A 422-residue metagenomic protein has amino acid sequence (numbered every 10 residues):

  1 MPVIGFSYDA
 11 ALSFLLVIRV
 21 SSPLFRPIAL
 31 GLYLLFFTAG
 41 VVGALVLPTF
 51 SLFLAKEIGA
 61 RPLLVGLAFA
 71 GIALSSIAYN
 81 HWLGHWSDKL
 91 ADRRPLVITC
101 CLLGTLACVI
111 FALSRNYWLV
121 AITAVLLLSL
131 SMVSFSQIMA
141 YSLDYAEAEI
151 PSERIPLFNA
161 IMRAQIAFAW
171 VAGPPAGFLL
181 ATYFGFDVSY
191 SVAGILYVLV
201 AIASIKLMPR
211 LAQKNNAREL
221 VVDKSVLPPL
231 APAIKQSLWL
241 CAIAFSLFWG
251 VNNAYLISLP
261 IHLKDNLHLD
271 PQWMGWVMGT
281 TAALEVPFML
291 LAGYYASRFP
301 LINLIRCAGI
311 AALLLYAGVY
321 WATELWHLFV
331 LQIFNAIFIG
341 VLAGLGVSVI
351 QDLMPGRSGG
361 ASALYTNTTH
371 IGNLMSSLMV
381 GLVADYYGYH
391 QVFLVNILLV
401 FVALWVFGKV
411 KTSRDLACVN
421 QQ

Functional and structural regions predicted by a protein language model:
S13-R26, P209-C241: Juxtamembrane intracellular "pre-TM" segments in multi-pass secondary transporters
R19-A73, A244, N252-N266: Helix-loop boundary and gating motifs at the non-cytosolic
F37, W118-F135, S246, H327-V341: Hydrophobic core of transmembrane alpha-helices in multi-pass small-molecule transporters, especially MFS/SLC-type
L67-H85, G279-L291: Central cavity-lining transmembrane alpha-helices of secondary-active solute carriers, predominantly the Major
Y79-D92, A181, F288-P300, A384: Helix-to-loop junctions at the C-terminal end of transmembrane segments in multipass secondary transporters
P95-V109, N303-A317: Structural signature of the two symmetry-related core transmembrane helices
V133-E149, V341-M354: Intracellular juxtamembrane helix-capping segments at the cytosolic ends of symmetry-related transmembrane helices
G356-Y386: A late C-terminal transmembrane helix in Major Facilitator Superfamily
